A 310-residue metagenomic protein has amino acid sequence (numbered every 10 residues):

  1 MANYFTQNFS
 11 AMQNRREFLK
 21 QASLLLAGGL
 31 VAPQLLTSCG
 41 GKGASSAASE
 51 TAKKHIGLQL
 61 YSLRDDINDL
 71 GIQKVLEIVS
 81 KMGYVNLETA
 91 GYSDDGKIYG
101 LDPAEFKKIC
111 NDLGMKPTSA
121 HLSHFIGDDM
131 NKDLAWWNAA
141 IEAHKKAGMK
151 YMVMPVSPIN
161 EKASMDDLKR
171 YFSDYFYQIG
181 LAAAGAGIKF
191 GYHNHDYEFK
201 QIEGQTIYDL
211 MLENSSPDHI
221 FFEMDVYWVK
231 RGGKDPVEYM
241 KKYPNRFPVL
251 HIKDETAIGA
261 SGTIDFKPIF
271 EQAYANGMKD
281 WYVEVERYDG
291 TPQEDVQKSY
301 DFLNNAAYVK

Functional and structural regions predicted by a protein language model:
M1-E17, P33: N-terminal secretory signal peptides
R16-L35, C39-G57, R64, G71-K74 (+3 more regions): Histidine-acidic metal/acid-base catalytic patches
S23, G29-A32, I109, G127-F222: Active-site acidic/histidine proton-transfer and metal-coordination neighborhood in alpha/beta enzyme cores
A47-T51, L76-K81, I98-P117, W136-G148 (+4 more regions): Acidic (Asp/Glu)-rich catalytic clusters
Q59-L70, S123-D133: Active-site mouth loops of central-metabolism enzymes
S62-R64, G91-S93, S123-I126, P158-N160 (+4 more regions): Active-site-proximal loop/turn and secondary-structure-junction residues that shape catalytic pockets, frequently
K97-A104, D129-L134, M165, P292-D295: Metal-dependent catalytic neighborhoods of phosphoester/phosphodiester hydrolases
